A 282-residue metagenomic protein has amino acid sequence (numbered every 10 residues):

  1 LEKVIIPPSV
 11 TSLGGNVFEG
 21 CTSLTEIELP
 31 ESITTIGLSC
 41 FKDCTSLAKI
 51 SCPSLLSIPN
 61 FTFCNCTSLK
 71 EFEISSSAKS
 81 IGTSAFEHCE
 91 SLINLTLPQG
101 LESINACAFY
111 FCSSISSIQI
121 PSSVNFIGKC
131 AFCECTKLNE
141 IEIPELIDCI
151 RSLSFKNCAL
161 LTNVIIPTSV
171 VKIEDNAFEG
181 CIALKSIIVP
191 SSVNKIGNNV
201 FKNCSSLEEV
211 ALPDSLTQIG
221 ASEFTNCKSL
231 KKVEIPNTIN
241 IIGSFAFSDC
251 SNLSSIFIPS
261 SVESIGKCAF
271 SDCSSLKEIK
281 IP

Functional and structural regions predicted by a protein language model:
L1-S12, T22-T35, T45-S57, T67-S80 (+9 more regions): Structural signature of tandem-repeat unit edges
